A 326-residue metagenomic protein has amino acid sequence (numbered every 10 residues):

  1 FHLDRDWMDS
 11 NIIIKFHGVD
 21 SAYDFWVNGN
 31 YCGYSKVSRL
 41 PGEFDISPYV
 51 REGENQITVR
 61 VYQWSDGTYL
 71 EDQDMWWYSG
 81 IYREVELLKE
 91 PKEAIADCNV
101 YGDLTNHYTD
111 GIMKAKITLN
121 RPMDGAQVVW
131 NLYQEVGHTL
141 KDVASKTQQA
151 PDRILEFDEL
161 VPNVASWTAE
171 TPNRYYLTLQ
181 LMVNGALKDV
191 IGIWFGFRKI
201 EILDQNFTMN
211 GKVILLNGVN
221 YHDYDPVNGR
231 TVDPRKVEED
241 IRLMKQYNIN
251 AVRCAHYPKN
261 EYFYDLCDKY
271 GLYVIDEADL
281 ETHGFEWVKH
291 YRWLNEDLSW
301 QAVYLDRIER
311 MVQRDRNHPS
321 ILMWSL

Functional and structural regions predicted by a protein language model:
F1-D97, P122, V136, P258-N260 (+2 more regions): Accessory beta-strand-rich segments of carbohydrate-active enzymes
W7-S10, V50-E54, V161-R174: Short glycine/proline/serine/threonine-rich loop/turn segments at secondary-structure transition edges
V27, D110-T147, L155: Beta-strand-rich binding/interaction modules
R39-F44, T68-L70, M75, I200-L326: Active-site mouth of glycoside hydrolases
L40-F44, R153-E159: Short strand-edge motifs at loop-to-beta-strand transitions and within beta-strands of extracellular beta-rich domains
Y62-Y69, M182-K188, G211: Short acidic/polar inter-strand loop motif in beta-rich domains
Y82-N99, R198-V213: Low-complexity, Pro/Ser/Thr- and charge-rich linker/hinge segments at domain boundaries
K92-P122: Surface beta-strand/loop "capping" patches
